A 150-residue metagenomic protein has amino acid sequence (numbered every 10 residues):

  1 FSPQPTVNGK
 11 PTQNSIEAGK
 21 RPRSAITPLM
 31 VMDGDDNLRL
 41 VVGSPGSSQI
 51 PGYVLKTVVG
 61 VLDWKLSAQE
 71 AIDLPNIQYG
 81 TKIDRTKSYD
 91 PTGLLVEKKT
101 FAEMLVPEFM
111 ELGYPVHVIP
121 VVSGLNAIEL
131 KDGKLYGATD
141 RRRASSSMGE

Functional and structural regions predicted by a protein language model:
F1-G34, D63-W64, A68-Q69: Active-site rim segments in enzyme catalytic domains, especially the processed small/beta chain of N-terminal
P3-P5, R23, G46-I50, Y79 (+2 more regions): Solvent-exposed loop/turn segments at secondary-structure junctions within structured extracellular/periplasmic domains
P11, R23-T27, Y53, Y89 (+1 more regions): Short, solvent-exposed loop/turn segments at the edges of secondary structure
I16-A18, V31-I50: Extended C-terminal regions of large enzymes
A25, L29-V31, L40-V42, L95 (+2 more regions): Structured core elements
V41-P45, V58, T92-V96: Second-shell loop/turn segments in exported
S44-Q69: Alpha-helical support elements that line or immediately flank enzyme active sites and cofactor-binding pockets
K65-G149: Mature, solvent-exposed C-terminal subdomains and processed small-chain segments of exported/organellar
